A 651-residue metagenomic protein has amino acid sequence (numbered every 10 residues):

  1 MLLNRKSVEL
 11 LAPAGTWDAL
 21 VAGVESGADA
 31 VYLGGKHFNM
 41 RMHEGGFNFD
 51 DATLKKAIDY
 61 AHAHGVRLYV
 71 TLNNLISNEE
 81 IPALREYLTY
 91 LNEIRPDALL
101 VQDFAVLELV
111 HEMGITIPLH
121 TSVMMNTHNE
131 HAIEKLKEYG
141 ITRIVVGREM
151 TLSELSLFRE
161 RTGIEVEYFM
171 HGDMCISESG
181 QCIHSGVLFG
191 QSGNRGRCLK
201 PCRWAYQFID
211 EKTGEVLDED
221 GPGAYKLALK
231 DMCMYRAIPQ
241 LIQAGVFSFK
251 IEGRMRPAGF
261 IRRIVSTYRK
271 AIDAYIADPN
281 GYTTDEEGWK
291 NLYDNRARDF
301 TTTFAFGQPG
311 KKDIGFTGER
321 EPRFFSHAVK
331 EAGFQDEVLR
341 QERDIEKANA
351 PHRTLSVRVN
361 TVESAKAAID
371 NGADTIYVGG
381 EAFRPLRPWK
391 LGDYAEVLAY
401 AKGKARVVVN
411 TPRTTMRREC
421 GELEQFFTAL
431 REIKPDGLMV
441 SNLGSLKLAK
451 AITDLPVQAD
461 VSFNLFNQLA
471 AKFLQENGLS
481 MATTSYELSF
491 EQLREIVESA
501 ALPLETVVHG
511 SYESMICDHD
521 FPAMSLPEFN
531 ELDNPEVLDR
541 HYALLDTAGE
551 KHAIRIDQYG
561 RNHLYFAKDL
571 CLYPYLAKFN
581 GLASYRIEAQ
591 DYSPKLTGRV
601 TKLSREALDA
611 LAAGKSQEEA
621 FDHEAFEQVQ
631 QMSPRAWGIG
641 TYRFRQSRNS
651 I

Functional and structural regions predicted by a protein language model:
L2-T127, E154-S248, M255-F473, N477 (+1 more regions): Active-site pocket-lining/capping segments in soluble small-molecule metabolic enzymes
I141-R143, M150, G163-I164, M481: Extended, well-folded interaction surfaces typified by the phenylalanyl-tRNA synthetase beta subunit core
